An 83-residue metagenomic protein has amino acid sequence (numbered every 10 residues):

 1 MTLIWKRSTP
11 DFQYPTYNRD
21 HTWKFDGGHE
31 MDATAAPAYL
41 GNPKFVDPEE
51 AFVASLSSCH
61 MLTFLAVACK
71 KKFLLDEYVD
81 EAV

Functional and structural regions predicted by a protein language model:
M1-A54, L65-V83: Extended beta-strand/beta-hairpin segments
